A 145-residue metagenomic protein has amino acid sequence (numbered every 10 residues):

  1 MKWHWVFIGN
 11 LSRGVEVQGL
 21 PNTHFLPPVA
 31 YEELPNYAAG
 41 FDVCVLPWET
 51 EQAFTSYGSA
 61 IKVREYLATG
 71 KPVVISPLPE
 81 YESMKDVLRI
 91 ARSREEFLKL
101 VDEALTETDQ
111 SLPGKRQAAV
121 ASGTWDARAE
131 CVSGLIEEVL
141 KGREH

Functional and structural regions predicted by a protein language model:
M1-H4, S12: Short hydrophobic signal-anchor/transmembrane segments that target glycosyltransferases and glycosylation machinery
W3, N22-H24, L88-R89: Short, conserved active-site loop motifs that form the nucleotide-linked donor/cofactor pocket
I8-V15, V73-E80: Short, polar loop motifs at secondary-structure junctions
G9-A38: Nucleotide-activated donor-binding/catalytic signature segment of Leloir-type glycosyltransferases, i.e., the conserved
P28-E32, A60, R94, P113: Structural motif corresponding to alpha-helix initiation and N-cap regions
E32, N36-Y37, C44-A68, I75-D86: Nucleotide-sugar-dependent
E82-E103: Change "using UDP/GDP/dTDP sugars" to "using nucleotide sugars
D109-V139: A charged, aromatic-enriched C-terminal amphipathic alpha-helix characteristic of glycosyltransferases across folds
